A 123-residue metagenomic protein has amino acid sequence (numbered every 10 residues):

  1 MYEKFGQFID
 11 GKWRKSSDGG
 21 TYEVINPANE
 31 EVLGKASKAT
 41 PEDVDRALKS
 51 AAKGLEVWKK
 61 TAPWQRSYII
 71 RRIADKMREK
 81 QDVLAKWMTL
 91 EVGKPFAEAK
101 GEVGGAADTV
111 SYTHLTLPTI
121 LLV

Functional and structural regions predicted by a protein language model:
M1-K35, Y68, R72: Terminal low-complexity tails and localization/encapsulation signals of metabolic enzymes
G6-D10, R14-K15, K59, A97 (+1 more regions): Generic, ordered loop/turn and secondary-structure boundary motif
N29, K38, T119: Short, glycine/acidic-enriched loop or turn micro-motifs at the edges of active sites
L33-Y112: Glycine-rich loop-to-alpha-helix module at the N-terminal edge of alpha/beta enzyme cores
T113-T119: Conserved small/polar residues in nucleotide/adenosyl-binding loops
